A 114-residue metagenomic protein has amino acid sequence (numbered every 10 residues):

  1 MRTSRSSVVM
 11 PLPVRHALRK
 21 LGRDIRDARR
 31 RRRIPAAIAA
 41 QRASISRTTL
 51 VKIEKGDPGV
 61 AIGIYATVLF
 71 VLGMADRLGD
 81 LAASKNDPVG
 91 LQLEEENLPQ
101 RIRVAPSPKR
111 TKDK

Functional and structural regions predicted by a protein language model:
S6-R31: A short, Lys/Arg-rich alpha-helix, primarily the initiator
I25, A36, R47, I62-Y65: Helix-turn-helix DNA-binding elements, focusing on the entry/boundary residues of the two helices that contact DNA
R33-V51: Short alpha-helical DNA-recognition segment
T48-K52, F70-G73: Base-recognition residues in the alpha-helical recognition helix of bacterial helix-turn-helix
G56-F70: Short, basic-rich loop-to-helix N-cap that marks the start of a DNA-contacting helix
G79-K114: Short, charged recognition helix plus adjacent turn of helix-turn-helix-like nucleic-acid-binding domains
